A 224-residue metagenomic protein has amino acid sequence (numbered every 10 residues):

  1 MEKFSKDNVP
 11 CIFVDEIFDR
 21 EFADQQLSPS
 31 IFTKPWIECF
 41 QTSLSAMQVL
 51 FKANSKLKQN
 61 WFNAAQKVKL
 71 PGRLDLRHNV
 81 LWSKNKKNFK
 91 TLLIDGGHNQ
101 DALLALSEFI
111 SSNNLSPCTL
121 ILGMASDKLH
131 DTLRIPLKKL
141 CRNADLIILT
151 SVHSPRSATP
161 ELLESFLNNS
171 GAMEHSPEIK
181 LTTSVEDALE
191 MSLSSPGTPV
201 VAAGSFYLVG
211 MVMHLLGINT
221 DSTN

Functional and structural regions predicted by a protein language model:
M1-I12, E16, I37, K87-L92 (+1 more regions): C-terminal helical cap/extension that packs against the catalytic core of soluble nucleotide-cofactor enzymes
D24-L146: Nucleotide phosphate-binding/pyrophosphate-handling subdomain across enzymes that bind or process nucleotide phosphates
L50-F51, I110, N114, L167 (+2 more regions): Active-site catalytic pocket residues across diverse enzymes, especially alpha/beta-hydrolases
K69, Q100-D101, D127-K128, P155-A158 (+2 more regions): Short alpha-helical
L103-L104, D131-T132, T159-P160, M211-H214 (+1 more regions): Short glycine-/acidic-enriched loop or helix-start segments at secondary-structure transitions that form or flank
L122-S126, S151-V152, G204: Cofactor-binding loop segments of dinucleotide-utilizing enzymes, especially the Rossmann-like FAD- and NAD(P)+-binding
A144, T220-N224: S-adenosylmethionine-dependent methyltransferases
A188-G217: A glycine-rich beta-strand to alpha-helix segment that forms a phosphate/ribose-binding loop at ligand/cofactor sites
